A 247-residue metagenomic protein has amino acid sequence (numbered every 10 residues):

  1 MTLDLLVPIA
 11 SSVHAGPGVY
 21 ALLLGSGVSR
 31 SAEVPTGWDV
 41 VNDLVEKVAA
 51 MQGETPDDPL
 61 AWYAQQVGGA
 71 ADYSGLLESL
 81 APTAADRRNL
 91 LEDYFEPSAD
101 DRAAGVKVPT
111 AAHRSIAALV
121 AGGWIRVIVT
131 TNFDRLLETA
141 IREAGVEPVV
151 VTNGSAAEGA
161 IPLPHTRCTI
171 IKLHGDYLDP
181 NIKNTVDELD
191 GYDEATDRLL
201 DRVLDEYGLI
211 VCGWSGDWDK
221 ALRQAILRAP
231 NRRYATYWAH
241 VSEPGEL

Functional and structural regions predicted by a protein language model:
M1-G208, G216-K220, Q224, R228-L247: Conserved catalytic-core helix/loop/strand module for nucleotide-ribose chemistry
G213: Extended basic-aromatic, gly/pro-enriched interface segments that bind polyanionic ligands
